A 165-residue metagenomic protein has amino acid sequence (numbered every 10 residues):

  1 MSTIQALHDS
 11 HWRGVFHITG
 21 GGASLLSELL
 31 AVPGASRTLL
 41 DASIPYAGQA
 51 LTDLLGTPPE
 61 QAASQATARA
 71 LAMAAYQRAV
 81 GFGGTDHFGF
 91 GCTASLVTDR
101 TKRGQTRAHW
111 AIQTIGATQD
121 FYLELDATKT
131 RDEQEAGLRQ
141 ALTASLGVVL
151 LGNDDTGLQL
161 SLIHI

Functional and structural regions predicted by a protein language model:
M1-T156, S161: Short alpha-helical segments enriched in small residues
I163-I165: Conserved small/polar residues in nucleotide/adenosyl-binding loops
